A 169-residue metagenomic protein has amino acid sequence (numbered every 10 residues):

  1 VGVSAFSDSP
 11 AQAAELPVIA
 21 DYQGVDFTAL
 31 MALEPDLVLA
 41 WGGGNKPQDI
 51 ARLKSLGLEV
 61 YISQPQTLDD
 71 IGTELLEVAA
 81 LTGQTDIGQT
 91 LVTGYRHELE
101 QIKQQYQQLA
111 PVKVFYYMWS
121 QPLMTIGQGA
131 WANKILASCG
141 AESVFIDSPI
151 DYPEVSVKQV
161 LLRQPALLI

Functional and structural regions predicted by a protein language model:
V1-L33, L37-G44, D49, V144: A short, structured surface patch at a secondary-structure boundary
S4, G129-Y152: His/Asp/Glu-enriched short active-site or ligand-binding loop at hydrolase and phosphoryl-transfer sites
E15-P17, R52-S55, L76-E77, G129-A132: Short, glycine/charged-enriched secondary-structure capping and boundary segments
F27-E34, L56, V155-Q164: Short helices/loops that flank or line small-molecule/ion binding pockets
L37, P47-M124, E142-I150, R163 (+1 more regions): Extracytoplasmic substrate-binding proteins
